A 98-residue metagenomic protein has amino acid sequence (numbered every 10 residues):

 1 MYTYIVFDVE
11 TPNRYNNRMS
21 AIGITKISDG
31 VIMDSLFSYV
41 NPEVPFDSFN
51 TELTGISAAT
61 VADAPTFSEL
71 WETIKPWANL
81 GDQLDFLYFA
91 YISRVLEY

Functional and structural regions predicted by a protein language model:
M1-Y98: Conserved non-catalytic scaffold segment of RNase H-like nuclease domains
